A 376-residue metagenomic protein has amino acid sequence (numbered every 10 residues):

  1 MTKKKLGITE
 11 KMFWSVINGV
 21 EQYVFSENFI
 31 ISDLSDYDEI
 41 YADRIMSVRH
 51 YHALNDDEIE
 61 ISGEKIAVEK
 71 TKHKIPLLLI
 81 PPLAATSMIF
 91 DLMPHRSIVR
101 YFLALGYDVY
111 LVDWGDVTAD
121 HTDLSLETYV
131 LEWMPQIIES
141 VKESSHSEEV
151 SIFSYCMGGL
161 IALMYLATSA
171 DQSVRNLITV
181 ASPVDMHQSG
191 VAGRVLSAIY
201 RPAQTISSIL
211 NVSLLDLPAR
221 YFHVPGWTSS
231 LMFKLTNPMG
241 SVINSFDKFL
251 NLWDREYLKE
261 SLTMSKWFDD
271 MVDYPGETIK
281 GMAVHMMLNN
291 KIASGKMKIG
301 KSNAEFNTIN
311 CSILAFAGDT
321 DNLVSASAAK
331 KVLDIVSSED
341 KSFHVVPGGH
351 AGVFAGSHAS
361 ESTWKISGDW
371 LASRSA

Functional and structural regions predicted by a protein language model:
M1-E10, E143, S147, A162-E277: Alpha/beta-hydrolase-fold enzymes
D33, D38-T118: Short, surface-exposed "cap/lid" segments of acyl-processing enzymes
D123-K142: Alpha/beta-hydrolase active-site loop
I152-S154, V180, F316: Short beta-strand immediately N-terminal to the catalytic nucleophile in serine-hydrolase-like folds
F153-A162: Gly/Ala-rich beta-loop-alpha elbow adjacent to hydrolase catalytic centers
I299, C311, S325-D334: Short alpha-helix in the alpha/beta-hydrolase fold that links the catalytic acid
I309, A315-A317, D321: Short beta-strand/loop motif that positions the catalytic acidic residue of the alpha/beta-hydrolase fold
L323, F343, G348-S362: Catalytic histidine-centered segment of alpha/beta-hydrolase-like enzymes
